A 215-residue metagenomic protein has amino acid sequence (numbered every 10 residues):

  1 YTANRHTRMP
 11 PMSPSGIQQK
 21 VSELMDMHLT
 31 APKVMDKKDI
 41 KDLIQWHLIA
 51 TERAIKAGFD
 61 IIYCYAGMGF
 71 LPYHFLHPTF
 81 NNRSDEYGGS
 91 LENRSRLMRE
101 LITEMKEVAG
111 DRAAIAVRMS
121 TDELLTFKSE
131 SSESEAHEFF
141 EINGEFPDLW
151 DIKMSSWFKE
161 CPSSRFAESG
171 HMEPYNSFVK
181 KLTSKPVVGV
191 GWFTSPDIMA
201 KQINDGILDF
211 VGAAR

Functional and structural regions predicted by a protein language model:
Y1-R215: Flavin-dependent oxidoreductase catalytic cores
